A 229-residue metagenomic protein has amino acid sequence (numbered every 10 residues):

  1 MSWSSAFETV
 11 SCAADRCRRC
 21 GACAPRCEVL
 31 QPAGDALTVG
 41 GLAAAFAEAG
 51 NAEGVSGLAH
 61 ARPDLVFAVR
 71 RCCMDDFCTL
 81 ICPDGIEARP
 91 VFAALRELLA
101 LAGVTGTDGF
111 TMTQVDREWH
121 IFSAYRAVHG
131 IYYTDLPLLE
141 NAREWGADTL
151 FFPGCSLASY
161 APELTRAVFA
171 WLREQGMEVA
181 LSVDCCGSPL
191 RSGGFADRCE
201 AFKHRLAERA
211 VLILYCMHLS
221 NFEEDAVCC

Functional and structural regions predicted by a protein language model:
M1-A52, G57: Long terminal accessory regions outside catalytic cores
S11-A14, G40-F222: Iron-sulfur-cluster electron-transfer modules
V183, V227-C228: Domain-scale recognition of functional cores that engage charged ligands
